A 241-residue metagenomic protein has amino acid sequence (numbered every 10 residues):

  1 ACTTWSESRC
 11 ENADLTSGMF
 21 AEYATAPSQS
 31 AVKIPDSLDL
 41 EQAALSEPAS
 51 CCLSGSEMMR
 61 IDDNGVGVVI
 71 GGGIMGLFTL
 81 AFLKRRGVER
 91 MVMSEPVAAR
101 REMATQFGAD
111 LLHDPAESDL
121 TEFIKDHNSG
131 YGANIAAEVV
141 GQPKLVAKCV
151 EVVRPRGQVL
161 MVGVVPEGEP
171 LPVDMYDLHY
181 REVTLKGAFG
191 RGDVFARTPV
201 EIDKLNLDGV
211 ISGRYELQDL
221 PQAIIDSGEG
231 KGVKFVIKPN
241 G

Functional and structural regions predicted by a protein language model:
A1-A31: Glycine-rich phosphate/adenylate-binding loop and adjacent beta-alpha elements of nucleotide- or dinucleotide-binding
F20-A21, A31, A49-C52, G76 (+5 more regions): A general structural signal for well-ordered alpha-helical segments in protein cores
S30-L40: Glycine/charged-rich beta-loop-alpha catalytic/anionic-binding loops adjacent to active sites
L38-E117, E122: Mid-domain Rossmann-like dinucleotide-binding core that forms the NAD(H)/NADP(H) cofactor-binding site
M59-D63, R86, E102-V183: Glycine-rich cofactor phosphate-binding loops and adjacent beta1-alpha1 units of small-molecule cofactor enzyme domains
V68, V92, Q158-L160, K186 (+1 more regions): Structural detector of well-ordered beta-strand residues that form the stable sheet scaffold of enzyme domains
P96-V97, V165, R191: Residues in the short beta-alpha loop(s) of Rossmann-like NAD(P)-binding domains
A147-E151, G192-G241: C-terminal hydrophobic helical "lid"/dimerization subdomain of Rossmann-like NAD(P)H-dependent oxidoreductases
